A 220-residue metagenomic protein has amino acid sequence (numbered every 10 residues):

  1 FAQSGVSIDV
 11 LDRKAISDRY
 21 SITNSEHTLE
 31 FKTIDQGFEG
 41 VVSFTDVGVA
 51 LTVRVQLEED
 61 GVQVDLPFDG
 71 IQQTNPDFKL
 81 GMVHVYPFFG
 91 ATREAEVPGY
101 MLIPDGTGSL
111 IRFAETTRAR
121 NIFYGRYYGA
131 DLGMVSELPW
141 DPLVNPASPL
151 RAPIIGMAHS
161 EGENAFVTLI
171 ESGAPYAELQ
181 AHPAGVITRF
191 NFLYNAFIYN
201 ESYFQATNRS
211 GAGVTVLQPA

Functional and structural regions predicted by a protein language model:
F1-A220: Carbohydrate-recognition beta-sandwich/jelly-roll modules in extracellular/periplasmic carbohydrate-active proteins
